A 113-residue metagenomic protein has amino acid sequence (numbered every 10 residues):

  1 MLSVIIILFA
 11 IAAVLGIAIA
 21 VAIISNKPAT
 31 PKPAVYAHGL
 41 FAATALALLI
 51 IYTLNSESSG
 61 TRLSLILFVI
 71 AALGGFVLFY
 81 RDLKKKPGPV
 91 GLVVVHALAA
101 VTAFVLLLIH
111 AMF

Functional and structural regions predicted by a protein language model:
M1-F113: Membrane-embedded alpha-helical bundles that constitute the cytochrome b-like, heme-associated redox core of multi-pass
